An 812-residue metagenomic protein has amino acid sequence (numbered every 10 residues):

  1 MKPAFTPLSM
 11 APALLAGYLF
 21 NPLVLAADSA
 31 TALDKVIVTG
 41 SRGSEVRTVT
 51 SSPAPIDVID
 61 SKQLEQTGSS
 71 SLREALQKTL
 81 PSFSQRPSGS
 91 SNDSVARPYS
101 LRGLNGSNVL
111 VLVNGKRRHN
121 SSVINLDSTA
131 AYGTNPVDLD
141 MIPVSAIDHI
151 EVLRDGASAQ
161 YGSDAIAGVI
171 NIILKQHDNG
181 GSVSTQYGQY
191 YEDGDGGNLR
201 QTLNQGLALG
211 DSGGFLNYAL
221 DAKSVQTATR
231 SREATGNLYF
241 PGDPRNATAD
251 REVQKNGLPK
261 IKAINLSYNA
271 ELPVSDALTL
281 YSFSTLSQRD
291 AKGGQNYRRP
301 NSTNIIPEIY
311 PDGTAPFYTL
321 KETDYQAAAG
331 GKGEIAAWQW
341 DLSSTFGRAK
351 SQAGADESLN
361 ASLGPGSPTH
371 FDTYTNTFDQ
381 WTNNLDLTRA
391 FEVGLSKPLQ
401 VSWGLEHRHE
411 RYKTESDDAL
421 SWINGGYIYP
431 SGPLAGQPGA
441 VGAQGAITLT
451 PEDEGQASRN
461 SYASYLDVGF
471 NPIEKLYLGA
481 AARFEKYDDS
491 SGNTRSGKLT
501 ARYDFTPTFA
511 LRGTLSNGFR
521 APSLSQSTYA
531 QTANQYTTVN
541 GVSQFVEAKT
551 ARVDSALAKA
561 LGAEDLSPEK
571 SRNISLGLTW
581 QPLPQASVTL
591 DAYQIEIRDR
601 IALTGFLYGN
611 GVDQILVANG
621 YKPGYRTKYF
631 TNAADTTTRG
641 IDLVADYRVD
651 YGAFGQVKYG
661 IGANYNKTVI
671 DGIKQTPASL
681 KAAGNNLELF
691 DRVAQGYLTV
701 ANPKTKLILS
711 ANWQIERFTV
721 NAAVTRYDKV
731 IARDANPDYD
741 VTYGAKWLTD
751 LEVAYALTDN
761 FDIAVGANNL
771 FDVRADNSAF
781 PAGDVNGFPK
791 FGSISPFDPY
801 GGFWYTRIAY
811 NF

Functional and structural regions predicted by a protein language model:
V36-T67, D93, I124-Y132: N-terminal periplasmic "start-of-domain" segments of outer-membrane beta-barrel proteins
E45, Q77-S121: Extracytoplasmic beta-strand/coil segments of soluble accessory domains associated with Gram-negative outer-membrane
L72-A75, T79, Y99-S100, L112 (+5 more regions): N-terminal periplasmic accessory domains that precede and gate Gram-negative outer-membrane beta-barrel machines
K116-R154: Short acidic/polar hinge/loop motifs at secondary-structure boundaries that mediate gating or recognition
S121, K667, A723-R733, A754-F812: C-terminal beta-signal and adjacent terminal beta-strands/loops of Gram-negative outer-membrane beta-barrel proteins
N179-S182, E192-Y297, S302-D312, P316-G330 (+2 more regions): Transmembrane beta-barrel wall of Gram-negative outer-membrane proteins
T314-A327, G333, F346, S358-L476 (+2 more regions): Outer-membrane beta-barrel transmembrane domain signature of Gram-negative proteins, especially the mid-to-C-terminal
W403, S587-D734: Gram-negative outer-membrane beta-barrel transporters
